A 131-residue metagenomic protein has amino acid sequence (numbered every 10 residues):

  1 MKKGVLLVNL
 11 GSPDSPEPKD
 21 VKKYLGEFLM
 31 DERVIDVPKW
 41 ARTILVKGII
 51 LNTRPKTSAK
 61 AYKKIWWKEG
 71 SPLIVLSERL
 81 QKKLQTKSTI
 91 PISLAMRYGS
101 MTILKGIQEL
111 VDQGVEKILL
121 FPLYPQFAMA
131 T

Functional and structural regions predicted by a protein language model:
M1-T131: Active-site-proximal alpha-helix that buttresses catalytic centers in soluble enzyme cores
